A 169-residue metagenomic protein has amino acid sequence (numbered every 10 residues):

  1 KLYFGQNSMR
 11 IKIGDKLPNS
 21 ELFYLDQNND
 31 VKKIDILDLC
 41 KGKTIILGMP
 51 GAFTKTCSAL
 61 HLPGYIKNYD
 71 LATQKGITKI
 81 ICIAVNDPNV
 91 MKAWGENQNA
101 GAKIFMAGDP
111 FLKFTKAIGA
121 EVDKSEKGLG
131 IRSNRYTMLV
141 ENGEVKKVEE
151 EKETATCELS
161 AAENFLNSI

Functional and structural regions predicted by a protein language model:
Y3-I169: Chalcogenol-based redox active-site neighborhoods
